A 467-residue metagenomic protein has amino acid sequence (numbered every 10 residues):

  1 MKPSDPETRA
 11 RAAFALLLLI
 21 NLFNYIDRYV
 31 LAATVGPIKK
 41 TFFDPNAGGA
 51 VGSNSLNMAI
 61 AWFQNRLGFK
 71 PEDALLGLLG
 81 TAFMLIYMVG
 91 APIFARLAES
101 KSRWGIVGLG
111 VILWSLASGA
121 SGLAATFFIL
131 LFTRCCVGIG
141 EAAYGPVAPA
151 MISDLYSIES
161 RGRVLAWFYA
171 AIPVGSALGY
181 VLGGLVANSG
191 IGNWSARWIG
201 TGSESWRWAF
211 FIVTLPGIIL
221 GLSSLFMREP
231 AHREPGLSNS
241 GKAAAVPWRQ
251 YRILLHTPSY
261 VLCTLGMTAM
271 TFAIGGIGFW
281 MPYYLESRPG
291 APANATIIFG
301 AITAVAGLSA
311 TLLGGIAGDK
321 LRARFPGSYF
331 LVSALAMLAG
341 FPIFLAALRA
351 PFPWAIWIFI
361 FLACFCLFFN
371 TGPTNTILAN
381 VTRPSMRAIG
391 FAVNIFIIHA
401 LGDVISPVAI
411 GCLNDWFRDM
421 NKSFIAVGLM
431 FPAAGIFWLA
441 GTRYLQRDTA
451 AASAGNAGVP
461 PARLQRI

Functional and structural regions predicted by a protein language model:
L31-G36, T257-G314, L367-T371, N375 (+1 more regions): Extracytoplasmic gate region of multi-pass secondary transporters
V35-V89: Extracellular/periplasmic helix-loop-helix junction of adjacent transmembrane segments in MFS-like secondary
F43, S102, L123-I129, G140 (+2 more regions): Helix-breaking motifs and short loop linkers at transmembrane-helix boundaries and internal kinks in secondary membrane
G77-R96, A301-G314: Central cavity-lining transmembrane alpha-helices of secondary-active solute carriers, predominantly the Major
M88-F128: Conserved MFS/SLC helix-loop-helix module at the cytosolic interface between two early adjacent transmembrane helices
F168-E229: Helix-loop-helix hairpin linking two adjacent transmembrane segments in secondary transporters
L225-R249, A450-A457: Flexible cytoplasmic inter-helical loops of multi-pass small-molecule transporters
P326-T374: C-terminal transmembrane helical hairpin of 12-TM major facilitator-type secondary transporters
